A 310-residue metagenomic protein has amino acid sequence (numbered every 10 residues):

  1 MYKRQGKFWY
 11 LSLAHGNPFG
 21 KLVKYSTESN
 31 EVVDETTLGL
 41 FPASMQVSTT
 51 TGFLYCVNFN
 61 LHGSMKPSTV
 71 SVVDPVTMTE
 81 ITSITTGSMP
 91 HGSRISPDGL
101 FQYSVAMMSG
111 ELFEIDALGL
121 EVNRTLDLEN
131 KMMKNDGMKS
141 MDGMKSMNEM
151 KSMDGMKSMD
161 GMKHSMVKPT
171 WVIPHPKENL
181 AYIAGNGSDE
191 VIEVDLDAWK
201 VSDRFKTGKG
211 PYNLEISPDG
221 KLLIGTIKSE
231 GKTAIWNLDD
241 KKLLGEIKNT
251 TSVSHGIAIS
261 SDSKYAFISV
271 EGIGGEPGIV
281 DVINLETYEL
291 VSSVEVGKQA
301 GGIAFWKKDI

Functional and structural regions predicted by a protein language model:
K3-I310: Predominantly soluble domains enriched in secretory-pathway, periplasmic, or organellar proteins
